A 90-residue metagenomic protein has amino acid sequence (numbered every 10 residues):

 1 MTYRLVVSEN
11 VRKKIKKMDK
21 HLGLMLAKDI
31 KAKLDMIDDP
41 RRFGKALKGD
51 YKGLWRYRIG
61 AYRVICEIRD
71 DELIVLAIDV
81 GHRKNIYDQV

Functional and structural regions predicted by a protein language model:
T2-E9, K17, L24, K28 (+2 more regions): Enriched for short, Lys/Arg-rich terminal
A32-R56: A short, surface-exposed loop/turn module that caps and links secondary-structure elements
